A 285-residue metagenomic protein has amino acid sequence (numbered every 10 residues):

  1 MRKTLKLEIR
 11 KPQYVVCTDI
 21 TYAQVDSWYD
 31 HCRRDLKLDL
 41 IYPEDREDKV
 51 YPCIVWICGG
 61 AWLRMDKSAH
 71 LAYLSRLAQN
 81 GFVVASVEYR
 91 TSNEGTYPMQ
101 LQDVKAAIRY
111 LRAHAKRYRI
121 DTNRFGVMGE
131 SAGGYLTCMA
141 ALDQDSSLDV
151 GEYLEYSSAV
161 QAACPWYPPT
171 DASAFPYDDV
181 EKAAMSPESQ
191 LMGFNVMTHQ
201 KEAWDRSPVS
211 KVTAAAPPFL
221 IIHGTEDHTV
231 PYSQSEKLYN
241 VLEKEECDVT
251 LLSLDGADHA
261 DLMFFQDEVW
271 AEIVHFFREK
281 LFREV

Functional and structural regions predicted by a protein language model:
M1-V285: Alpha/beta-hydrolase superfamily serine-hydrolase fold, recognizing
